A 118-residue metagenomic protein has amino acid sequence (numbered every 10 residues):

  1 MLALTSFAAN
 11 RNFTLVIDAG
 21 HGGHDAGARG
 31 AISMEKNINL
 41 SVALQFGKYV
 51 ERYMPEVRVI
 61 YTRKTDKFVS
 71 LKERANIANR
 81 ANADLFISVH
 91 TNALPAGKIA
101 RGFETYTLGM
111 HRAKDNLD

Functional and structural regions predicted by a protein language model:
A3-S6: N-terminal signal peptide c-region/cleavage motif recognized by signal peptidases
N10-T14, A31-S33, N37-D118: Active-site-proximal helix/loop segments of hydrolytic enzymes
G20-H21, T91: Glycine-rich His-Gly loop
H21-A31: Glycine-rich N-terminal loop/short-helix segment of MobA-like nucleotidyltransferase
